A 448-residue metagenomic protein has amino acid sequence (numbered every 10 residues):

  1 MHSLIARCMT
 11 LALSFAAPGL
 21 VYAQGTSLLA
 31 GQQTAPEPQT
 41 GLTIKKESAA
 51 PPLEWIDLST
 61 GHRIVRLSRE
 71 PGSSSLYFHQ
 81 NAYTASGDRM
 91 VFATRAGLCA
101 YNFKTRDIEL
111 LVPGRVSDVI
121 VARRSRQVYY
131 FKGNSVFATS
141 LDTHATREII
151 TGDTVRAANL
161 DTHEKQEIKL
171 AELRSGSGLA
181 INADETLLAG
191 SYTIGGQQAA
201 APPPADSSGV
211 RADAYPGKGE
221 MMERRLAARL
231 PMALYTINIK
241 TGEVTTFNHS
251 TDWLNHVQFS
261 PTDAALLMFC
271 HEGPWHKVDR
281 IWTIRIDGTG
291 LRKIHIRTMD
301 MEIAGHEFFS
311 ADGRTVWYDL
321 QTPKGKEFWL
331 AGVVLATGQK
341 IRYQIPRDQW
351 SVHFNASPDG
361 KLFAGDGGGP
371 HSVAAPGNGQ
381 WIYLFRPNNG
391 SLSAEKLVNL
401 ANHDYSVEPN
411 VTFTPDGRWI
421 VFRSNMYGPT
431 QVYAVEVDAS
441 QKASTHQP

Functional and structural regions predicted by a protein language model:
P38-K46, G190-R229, C270-V278, Q321-K324 (+2 more regions): Short, conserved, GDST-rich strand-edge loop motifs in beta-rich repeat architectures
G41-E54, S59-G97, V257: Beta-strand-rich domains and repeat architectures in extracellular enzymes and scaffolds, especially beta-propellers
Y77-Q80, R115-V121, R174-L179, L254-Q258 (+3 more regions): Repeated scaffold domains used in trafficking and secretory/extracellular systems, primarily beta-propellers
M90, V128, L188, L266-L267 (+3 more regions): Hydrophobic beta-strand positions that form the internal "hydrophobic ladder" of WD40/Gbeta-like beta-propeller blades
R115-D118, A122, R126-A233, T246-H249: Asp-box/WD-like beta-propeller blade repeats and closely related beta-sheet repeat scaffolds
D300, R342-N355, S391-P415: Conserved blade-ending motifs and adjacent loop-strand segments that build the rim/top face of beta-propeller domains
V316-A331, Q339, Y343-S393: Loop/turn-rich, solvent-exposed surfaces of beta-rich toroidal or solenoidal domains
V407-P448: Blade-level signature of beta-propeller repeat domains, shared across WD40, Kelch, NHL, RCC1 and BNR/Asp-box propellers
